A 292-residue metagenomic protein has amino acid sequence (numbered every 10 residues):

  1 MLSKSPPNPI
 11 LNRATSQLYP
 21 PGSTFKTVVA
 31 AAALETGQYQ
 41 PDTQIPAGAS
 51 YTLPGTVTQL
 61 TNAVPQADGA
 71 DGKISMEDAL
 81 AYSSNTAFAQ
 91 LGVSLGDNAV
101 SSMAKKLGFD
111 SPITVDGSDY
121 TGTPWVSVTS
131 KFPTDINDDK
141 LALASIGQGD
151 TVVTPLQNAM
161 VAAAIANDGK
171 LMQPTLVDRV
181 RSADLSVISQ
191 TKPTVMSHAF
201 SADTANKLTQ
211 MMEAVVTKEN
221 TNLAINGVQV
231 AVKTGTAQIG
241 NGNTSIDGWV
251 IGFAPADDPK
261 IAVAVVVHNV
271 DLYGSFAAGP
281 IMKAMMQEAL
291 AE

Functional and structural regions predicted by a protein language model:
M1-G22, V28-V267: Beta-lactam-recognizing serine transpeptidase/beta-lactamase-like catalytic domain environment
Q157, A278-I281: Hydrophobic alpha-helical membrane-association signature
S186-T194, P280-E292: Short, gly/Ser/Thr-rich active-site loops of penicillin-recognizing serine hydrolases
E219, D257, D271, K283-E292: Intrinsic structural disorder
V267-G279: A short acidic/glycine-rich loop-to-helix N-cap element
